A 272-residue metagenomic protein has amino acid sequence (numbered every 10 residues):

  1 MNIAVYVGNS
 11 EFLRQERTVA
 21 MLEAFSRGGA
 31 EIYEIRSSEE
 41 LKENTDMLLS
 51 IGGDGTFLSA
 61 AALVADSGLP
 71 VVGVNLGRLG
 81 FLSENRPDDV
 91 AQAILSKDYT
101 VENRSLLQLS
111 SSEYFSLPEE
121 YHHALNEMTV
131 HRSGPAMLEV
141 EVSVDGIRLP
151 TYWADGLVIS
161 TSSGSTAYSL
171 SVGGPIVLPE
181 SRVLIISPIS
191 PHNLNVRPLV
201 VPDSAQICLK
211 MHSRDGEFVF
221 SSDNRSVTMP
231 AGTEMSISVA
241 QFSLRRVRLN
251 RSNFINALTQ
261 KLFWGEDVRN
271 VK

Functional and structural regions predicted by a protein language model:
M1-M47, I51, S59, P87-E102 (+1 more regions): ATP/NTP phosphate-donor binding region
T45, N103-L107, A124-N126, A136-V140 (+6 more regions): A generic structural signal for short beta-strands and their flanking turns/coil linkers
D54-T56, L79, S163-S165: Short glycine-rich anion-binding loops that position phosphate/pyrophosphate groups of nucleotides and phosphorylated
G68-P70: Proline-centered loop/turn at the N-terminus of a beta-strand
L79-D155: Catalytic core of DAGKc-family lipid kinases
H122, V130, D145-R148, R197-K272: ATP/nucleoside-binding phosphotransfer catalytic cores, i.e., glycine-rich phosphate-binding loops
V142, G164, F220: Short aromatic-centered micro-motifs
T151-N195: Gly/Ser/Thr-rich active-site loops/lids in small-molecule metabolic enzymes that frequently grip phosphoryl groups
